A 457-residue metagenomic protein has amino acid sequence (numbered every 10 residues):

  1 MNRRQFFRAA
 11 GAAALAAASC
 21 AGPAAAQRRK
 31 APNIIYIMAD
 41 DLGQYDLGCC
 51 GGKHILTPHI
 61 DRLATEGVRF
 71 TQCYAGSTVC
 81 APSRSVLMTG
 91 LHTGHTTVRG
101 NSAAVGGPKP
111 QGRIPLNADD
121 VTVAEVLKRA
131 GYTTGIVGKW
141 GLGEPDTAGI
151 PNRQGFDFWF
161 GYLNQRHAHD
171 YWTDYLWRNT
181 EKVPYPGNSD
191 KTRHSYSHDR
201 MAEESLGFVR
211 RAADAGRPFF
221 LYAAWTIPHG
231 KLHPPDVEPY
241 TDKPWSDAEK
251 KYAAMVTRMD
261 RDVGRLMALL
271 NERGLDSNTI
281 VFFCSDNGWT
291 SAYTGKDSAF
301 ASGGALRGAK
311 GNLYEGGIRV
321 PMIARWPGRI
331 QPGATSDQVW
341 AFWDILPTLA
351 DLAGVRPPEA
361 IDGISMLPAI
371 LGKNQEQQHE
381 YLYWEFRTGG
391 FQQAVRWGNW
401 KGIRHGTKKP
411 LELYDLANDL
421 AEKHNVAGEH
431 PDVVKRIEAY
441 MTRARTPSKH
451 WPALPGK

Functional and structural regions predicted by a protein language model:
N2-L411, L416-K457: Formylglycine-dependent sulfatase
